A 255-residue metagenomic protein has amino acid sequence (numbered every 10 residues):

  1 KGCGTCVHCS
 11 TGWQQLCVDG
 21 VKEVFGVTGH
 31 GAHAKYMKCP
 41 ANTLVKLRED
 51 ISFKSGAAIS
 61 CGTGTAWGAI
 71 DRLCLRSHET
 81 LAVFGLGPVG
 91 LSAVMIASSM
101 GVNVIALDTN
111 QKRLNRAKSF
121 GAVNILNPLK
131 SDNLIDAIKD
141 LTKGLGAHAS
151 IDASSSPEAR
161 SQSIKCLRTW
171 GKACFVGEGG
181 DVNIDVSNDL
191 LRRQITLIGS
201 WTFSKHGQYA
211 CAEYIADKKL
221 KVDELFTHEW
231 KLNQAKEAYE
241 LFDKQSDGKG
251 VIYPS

Functional and structural regions predicted by a protein language model:
K1-L44: Glycine-rich phosphate/adenylate-binding loop and adjacent beta-alpha elements of nucleotide- or dinucleotide-binding
N42, E49-S131, D136: Mid-domain Rossmann-like dinucleotide-binding core that forms the NAD(H)/NADP(H) cofactor-binding site
V45, A82, I105, L126 (+3 more regions): Structural detector of well-ordered beta-strand residues that form the stable sheet scaffold of enzyme domains
G56, F84, L107, A153-S154 (+2 more regions): Structural motif
L73-L75, Q111, N115-T196: Glycine-rich cofactor phosphate-binding loops and adjacent beta1-alpha1 units of small-molecule cofactor enzyme domains
S154, V176-G180, S200-F203, F226 (+1 more regions): Short strand-turn motif at the edge of the Rossmann-like AdoMet-binding core
S161-K165, K205-S255: C-terminal hydrophobic helical "lid"/dimerization subdomain of Rossmann-like NAD(P)H-dependent oxidoreductases
K172-C174, D185-E224: Rossmann-fold dehydrogenase core element
